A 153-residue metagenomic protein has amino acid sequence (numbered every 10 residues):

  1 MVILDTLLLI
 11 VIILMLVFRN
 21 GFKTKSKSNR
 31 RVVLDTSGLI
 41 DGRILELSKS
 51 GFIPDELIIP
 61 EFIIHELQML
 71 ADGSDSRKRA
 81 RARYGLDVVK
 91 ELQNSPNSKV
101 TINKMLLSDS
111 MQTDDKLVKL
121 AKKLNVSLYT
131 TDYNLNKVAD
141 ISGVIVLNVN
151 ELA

Functional and structural regions predicted by a protein language model:
M1-T24: N-terminal signal-anchor transmembrane alpha helix of single-pass membrane proteins, serving as the membrane-anchoring
V2-L8, N29, I141-G143: Intrinsic structural disorder
G21-K27, L120-A121: A short acidic-Thr-Gly-centered motif at the start of a beta-strand
R31-Y129, N134-N148, A153: Active-site-proximal, substrate-binding regions of enzyme catalytic domains and RNA-binding/basic surfaces
